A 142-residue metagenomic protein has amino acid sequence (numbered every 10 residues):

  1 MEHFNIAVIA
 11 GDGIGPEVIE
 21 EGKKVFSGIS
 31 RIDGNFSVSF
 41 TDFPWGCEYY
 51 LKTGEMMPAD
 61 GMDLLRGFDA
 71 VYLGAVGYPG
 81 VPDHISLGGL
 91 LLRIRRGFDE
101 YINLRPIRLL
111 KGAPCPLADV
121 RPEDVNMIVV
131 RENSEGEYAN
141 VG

Functional and structural regions predicted by a protein language model:
M1-G13, G34-S39, P44-G142: Anion-binding alpha/beta catalytic cores of soluble intermediary-metabolism enzymes, centered on
A7-K24, I29, D33: Glycine-rich phosphate/diphosphate-binding loop of Rossmann-like nucleotide-binding domains
